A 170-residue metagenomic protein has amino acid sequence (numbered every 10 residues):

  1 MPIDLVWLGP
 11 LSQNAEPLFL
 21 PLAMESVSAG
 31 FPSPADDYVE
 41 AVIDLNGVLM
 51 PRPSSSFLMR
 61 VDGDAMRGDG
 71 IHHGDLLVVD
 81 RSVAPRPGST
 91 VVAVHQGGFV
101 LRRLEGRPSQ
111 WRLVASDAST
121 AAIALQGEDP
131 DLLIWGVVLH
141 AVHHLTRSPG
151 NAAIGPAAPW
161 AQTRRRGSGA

Functional and structural regions predicted by a protein language model:
M1-R67, G98-F99, G106, E128-L133 (+1 more regions): Short, positionally conserved secondary-structure boundary motifs
S33, W111-D117: Short, solvent-exposed secondary-structure boundary/capping segments
R67, P87-W111: Short, compositionally biased
G68, D75-L77: Charged, well-structured alpha/beta interaction segments
G74-D75, S89: Structural motif
D117-L125, D129: Flexible, small-/acidic-enriched active-site or ligand-binding loops
